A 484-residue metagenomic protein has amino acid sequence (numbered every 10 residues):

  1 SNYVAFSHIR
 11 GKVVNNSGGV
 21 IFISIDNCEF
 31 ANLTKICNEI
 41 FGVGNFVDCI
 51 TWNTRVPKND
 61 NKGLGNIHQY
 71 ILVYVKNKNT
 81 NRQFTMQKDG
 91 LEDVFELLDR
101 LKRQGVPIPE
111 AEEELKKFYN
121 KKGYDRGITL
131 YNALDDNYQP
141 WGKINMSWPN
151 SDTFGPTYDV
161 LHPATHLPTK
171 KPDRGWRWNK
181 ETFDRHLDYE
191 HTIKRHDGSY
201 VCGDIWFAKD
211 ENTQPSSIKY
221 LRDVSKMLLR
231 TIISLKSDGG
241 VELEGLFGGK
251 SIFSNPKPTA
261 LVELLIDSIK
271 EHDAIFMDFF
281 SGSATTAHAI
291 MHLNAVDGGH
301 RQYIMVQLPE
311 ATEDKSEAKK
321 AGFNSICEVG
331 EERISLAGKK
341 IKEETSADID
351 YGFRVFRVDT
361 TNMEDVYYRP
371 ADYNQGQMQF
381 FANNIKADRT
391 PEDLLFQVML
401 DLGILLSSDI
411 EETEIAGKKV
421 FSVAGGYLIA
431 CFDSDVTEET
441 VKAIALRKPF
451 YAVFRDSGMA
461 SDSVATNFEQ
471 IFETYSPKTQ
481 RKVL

Functional and structural regions predicted by a protein language model:
S1-I275, D297, L308-T312, I349: Class I S-adenosyl-L-methionine
C28-F30, T259-G338: Conserved S-adenosyl-L-methionine
N53-D60, E310-F323, G376-N384: Short beta-alpha connecting loops at secondary-structure transitions that line or flank enzyme active sites
N61-Y70, K319-A321, Y368-N374: Short, surface-exposed amphipathic charged segments that create phosphate/polyanion-binding patches used for binding
H68, V75-K78, C327-T345: Phosphate/diphosphate-binding loops
G352-E364: A conserved beta-strand->alpha-helix junction
F396-L405, S422-G425, I429-L484: Long, compositionally biased intrinsically disordered regions
G403-V420: Conserved helicase/translocase motor-coupling segment
